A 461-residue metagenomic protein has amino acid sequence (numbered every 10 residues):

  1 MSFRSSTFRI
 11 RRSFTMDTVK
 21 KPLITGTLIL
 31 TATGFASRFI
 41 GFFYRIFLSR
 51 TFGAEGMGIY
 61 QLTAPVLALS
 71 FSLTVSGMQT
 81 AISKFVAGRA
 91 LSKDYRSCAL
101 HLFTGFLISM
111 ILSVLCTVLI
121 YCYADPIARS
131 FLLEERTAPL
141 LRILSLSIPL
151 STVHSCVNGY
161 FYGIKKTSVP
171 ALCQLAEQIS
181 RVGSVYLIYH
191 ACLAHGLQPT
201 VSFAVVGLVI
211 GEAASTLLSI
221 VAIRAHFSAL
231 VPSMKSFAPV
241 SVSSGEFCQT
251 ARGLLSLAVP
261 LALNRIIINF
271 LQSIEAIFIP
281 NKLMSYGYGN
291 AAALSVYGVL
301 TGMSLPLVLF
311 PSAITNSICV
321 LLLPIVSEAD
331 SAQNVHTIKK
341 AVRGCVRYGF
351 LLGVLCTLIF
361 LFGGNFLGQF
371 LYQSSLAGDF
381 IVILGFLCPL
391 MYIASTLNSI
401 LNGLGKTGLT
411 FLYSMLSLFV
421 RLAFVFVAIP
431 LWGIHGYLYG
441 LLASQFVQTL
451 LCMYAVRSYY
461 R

Functional and structural regions predicted by a protein language model:
M1-I40, R96, S241-I268, H336 (+2 more regions): N-terminal membrane topogenesis motif
P22-T80, S147, V259-N281: Signature of the first transmembrane helix
T27-G34, R142, L146, F161-Y189 (+4 more regions): Alpha-helical transmembrane segments of multi-pass membrane transporters/permeases
S49-L69, V201-S202, Q249-L257, L261 (+2 more regions): Interfacial/gating helices of multi-pass transporter permease domains
S76-L91, V308-A332: Helix-loop junctions and terminal segments of transmembrane helices in multi-pass membrane transport/translocation
L115-L133, A138, L355-Q373: Short membrane-interface helical motifs at transmembrane helix boundaries in multi-pass membrane transporters
C122, L133-V157, Y372-L397: Alpha-helical transmembrane segments of multi-pass membrane proteins
C173-L187, H195-A229, L416-S417, I434-S458: Hydrophobic alpha-helical transmembrane segments
